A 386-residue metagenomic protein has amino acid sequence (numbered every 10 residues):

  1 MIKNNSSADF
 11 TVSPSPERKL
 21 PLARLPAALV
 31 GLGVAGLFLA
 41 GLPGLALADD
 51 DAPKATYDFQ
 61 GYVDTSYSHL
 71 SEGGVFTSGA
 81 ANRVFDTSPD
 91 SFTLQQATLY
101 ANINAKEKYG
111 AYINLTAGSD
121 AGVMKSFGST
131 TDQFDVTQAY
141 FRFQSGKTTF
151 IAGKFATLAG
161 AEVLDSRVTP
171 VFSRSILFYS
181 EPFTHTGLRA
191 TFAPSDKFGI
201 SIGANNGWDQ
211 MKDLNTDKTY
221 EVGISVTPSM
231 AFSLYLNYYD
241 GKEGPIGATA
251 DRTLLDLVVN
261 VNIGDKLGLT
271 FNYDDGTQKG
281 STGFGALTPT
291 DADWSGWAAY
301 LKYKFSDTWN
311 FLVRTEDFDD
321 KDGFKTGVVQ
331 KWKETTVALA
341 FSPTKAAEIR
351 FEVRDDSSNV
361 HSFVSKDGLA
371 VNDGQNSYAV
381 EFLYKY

Functional and structural regions predicted by a protein language model:
M1-A52: Cleavable N-terminal export/targeting peptides
I2, G74, R83-D86, V123-D132 (+2 more regions): Outer-membrane beta-barrel pore domains
S6, P14, A46-A48, A55 (+5 more regions): Exposed, low-complexity/repetitive linear segments and helix-based recognition motifs, biased toward charged/polar
A28-V30, T93, S180-P182, D293 (+2 more regions): Short hydrophobic/aromatic segments of transmembrane alpha-helices and their interfaces
D50-V75, A81-D209, L214-E221, S225-S233 (+4 more regions): Outer membrane beta-barrel
